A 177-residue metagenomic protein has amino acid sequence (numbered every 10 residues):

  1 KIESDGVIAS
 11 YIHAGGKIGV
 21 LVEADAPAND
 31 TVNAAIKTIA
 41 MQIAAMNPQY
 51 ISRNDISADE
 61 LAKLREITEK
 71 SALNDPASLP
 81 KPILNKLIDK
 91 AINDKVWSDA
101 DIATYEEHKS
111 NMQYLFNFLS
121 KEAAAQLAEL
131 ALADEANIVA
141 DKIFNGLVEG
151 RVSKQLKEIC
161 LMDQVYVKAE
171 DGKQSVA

Functional and structural regions predicted by a protein language model:
K1-A177: N-terminal assembly/interaction segments in proteins that build large macromolecular machines
